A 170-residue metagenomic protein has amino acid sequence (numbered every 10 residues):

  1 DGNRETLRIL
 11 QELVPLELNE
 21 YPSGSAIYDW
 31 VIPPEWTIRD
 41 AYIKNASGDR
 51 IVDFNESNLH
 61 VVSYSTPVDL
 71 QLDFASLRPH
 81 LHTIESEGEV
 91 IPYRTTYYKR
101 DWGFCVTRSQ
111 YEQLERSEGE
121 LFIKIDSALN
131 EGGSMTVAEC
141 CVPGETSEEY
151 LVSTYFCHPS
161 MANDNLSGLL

Functional and structural regions predicted by a protein language model:
D1-L170: N-terminal hydrophobic/helix-forming segments and targeting peptides
